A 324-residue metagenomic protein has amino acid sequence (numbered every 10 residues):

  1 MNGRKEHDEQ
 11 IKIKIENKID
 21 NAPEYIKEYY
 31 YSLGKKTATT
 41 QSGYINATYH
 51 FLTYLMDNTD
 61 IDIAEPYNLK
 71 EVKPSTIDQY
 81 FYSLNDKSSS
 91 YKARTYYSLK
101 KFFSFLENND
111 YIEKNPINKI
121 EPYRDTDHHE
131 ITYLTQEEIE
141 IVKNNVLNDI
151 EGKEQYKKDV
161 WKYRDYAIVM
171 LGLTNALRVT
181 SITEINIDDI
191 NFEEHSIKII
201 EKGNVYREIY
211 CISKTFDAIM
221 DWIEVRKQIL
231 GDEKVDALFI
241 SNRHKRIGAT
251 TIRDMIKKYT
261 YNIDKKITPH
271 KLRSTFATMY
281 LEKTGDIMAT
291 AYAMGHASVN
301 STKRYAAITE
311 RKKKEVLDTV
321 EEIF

Functional and structural regions predicted by a protein language model:
M1-F324: Conserved catalytic core of the tyrosine transesterase superfamily
